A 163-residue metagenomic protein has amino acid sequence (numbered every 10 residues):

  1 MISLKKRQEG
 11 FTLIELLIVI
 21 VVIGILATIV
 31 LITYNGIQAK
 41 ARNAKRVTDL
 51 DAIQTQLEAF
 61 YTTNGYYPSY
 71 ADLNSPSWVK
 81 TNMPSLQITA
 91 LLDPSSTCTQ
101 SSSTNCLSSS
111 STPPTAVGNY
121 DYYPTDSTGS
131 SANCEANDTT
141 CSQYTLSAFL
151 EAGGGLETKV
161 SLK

Functional and structural regions predicted by a protein language model:
M1-F11: N-terminal leader/signal peptides at the extreme start of proteins
Q8, K45, D138-C141: A generic fold-level signal
F11-V21: N-terminal signal-anchor/signal peptide hydrophobic helix marking the start of the first transmembrane segment
I23-R42, Y61: C-terminal juxtamembrane segment of a hydrophobic transmembrane alpha-helix
A39-Y66, K80: Membrane-proximal N-terminal amphipathic helix
Y61-T145: Extracellular/periplasmic head regions of type IV pilus-like filament subunits
F149-G155: Acidic glycine-/aspartate-rich tracts in secreted/extracellular proteins
G155-K163: A short, surface-exposed beta-strand/turn
